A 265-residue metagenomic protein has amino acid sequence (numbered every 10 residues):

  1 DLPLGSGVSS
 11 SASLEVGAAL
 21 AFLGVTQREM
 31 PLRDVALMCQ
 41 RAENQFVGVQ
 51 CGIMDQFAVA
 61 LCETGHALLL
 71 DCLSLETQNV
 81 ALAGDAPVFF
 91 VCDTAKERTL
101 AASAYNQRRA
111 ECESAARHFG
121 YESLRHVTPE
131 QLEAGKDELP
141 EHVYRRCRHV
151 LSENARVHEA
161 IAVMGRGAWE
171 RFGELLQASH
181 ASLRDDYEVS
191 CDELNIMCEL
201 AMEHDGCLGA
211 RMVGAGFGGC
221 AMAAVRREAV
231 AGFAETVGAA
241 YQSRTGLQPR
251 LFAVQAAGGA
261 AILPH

Functional and structural regions predicted by a protein language model:
D1-L82, E203, A229-A231: Gly/Ser-rich oxyanion-binding loop with an adjacent helix/lid that shapes the negatively charged ligand pocket
F22, A115-A116, G218: Enrichment for repetitive, rod-forming helical segments
H66-G209, A224-H265: C-terminal nucleotide
G218-A224: Short beta-strand->loop micro-motif that forms the acidic, two-metal-ion catalytic signature in nucleotide-processing
